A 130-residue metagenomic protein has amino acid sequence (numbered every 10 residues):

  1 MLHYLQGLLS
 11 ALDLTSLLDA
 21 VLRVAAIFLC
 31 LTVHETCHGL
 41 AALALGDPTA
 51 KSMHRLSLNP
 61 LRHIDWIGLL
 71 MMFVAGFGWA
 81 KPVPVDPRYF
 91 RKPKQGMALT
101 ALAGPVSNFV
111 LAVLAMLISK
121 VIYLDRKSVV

Functional and structural regions predicted by a protein language model:
M1-V130: Hydrophobic transmembrane alpha-helices and their immediate loop junctions in multi-pass integral membrane proteins
